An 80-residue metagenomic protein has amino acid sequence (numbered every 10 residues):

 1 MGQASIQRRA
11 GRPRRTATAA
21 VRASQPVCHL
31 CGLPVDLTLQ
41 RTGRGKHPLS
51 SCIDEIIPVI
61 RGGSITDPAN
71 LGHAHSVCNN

Functional and structural regions predicted by a protein language model:
M1-Q40: Short, charged surface segments at domain edges that flank catalytic/cofactor-binding sites
H29, G72, S76: Cys/His/Pro-rich metal-binding microdomains
P34-G72: Histidine-centered nuclease catalytic patch
C78-N80: Short, intrinsically disordered, charge-balanced linker/junction segments flanking boundaries in proteins
